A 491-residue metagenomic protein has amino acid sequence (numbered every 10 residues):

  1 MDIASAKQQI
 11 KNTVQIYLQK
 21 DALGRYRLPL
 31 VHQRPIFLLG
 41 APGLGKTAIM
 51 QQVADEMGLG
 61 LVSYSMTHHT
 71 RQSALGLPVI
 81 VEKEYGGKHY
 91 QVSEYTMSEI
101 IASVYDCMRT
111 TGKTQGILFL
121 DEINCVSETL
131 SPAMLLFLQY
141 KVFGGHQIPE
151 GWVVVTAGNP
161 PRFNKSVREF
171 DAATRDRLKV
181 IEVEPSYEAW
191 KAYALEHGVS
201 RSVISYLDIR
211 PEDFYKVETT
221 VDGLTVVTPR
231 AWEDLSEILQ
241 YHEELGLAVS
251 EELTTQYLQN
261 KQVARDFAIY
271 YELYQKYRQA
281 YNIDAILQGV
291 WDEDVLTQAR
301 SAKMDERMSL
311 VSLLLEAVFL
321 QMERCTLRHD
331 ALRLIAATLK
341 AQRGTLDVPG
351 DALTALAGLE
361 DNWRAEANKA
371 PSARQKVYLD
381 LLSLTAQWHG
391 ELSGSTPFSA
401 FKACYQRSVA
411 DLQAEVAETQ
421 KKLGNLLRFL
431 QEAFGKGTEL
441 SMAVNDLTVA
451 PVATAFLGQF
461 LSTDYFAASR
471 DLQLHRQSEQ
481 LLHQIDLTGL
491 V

Functional and structural regions predicted by a protein language model:
M1-E212, V217-T220: AAA+ P-loop NTPase catalytic core and its hallmark functional loops
D2, S98, D171, S186 (+5 more regions): Helix N-terminus capping/helix-initiation residues
S5, Q9, S103, A189 (+10 more regions): Exposed alpha-helical structural elements
Q8-I10, I100-V104, H242, Y405 (+3 more regions): Generic hydrophobic, helix-prone segments enriched in Leu/Val/Ile
E196-T354: Alpha-helical lid/collar subdomain of P-loop NTPases
R300-V491: Terminal-proximal interaction/regulatory segments of ATP-powered molecular machines
